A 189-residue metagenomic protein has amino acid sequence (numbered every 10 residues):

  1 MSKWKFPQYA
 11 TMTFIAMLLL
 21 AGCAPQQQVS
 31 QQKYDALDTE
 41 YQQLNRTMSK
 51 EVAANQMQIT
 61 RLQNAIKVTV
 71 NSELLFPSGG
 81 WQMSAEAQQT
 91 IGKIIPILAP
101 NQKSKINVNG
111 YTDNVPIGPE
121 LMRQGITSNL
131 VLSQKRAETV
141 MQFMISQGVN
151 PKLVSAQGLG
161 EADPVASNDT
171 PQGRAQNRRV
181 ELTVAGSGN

Functional and structural regions predicted by a protein language model:
S2-T13: Bacterial N-terminal signal peptides that target proteins for export
L18-G22: C-terminal motif of bacterial Sec signal peptides marking the signal peptidase cleavage site
A24-Q27: Bacterial signal peptide processing site
V29-T60: Post-signal peptide N-terminal segment of mature Sec-exported envelope proteins
R46-A54, G79-G110, N114-P116, M141-I145 (+1 more regions): Periplasmic peptidoglycan-binding/anchoring modules of Gram-negative envelope and division proteins
V52-A54, Q63-A65, T69-N71, K93 (+3 more regions): Extracytoplasmic
Q63-G92, D113-T127: Short, solvent-exposed beta-strand/turn patches at coil↔beta or beta↔helix junctions that act as interaction loops
Y111-N189: Periplasmic OmpA-like peptidoglycan-binding domain that tethers envelope proteins to the cell wall
